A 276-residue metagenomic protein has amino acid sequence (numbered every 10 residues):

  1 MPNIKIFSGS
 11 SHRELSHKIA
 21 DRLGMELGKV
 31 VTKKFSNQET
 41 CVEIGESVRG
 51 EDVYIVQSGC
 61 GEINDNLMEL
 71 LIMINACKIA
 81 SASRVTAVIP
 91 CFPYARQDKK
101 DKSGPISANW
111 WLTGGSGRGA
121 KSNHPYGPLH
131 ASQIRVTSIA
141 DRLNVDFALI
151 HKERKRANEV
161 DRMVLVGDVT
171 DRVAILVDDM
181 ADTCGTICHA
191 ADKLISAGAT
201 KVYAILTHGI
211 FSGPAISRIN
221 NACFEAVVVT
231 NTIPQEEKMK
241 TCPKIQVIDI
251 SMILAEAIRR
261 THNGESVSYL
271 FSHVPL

Functional and structural regions predicted by a protein language model:
M1-L276: PRPP-associated nucleotide enzymes
